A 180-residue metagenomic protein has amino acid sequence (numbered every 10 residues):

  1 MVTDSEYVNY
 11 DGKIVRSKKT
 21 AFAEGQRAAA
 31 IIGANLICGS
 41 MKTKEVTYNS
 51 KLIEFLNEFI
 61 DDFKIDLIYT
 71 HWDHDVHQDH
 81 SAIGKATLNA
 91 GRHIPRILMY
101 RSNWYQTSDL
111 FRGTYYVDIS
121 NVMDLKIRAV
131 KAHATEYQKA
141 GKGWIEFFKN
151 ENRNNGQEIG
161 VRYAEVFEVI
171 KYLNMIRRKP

Functional and structural regions predicted by a protein language model:
M1-K64, R92-H93, V169: Active-site rim/loop-helix segments in enzyme catalytic domains that contact anionic ligands
S5-N9, K44, H74-H80, Y105-T107: Active-site environment of divalent metal-dependent phosphoester hydrolases
Y10-G12, Y48-S50, H80-S81, D109-F111 (+1 more regions): Short, well-ordered secondary-structure micro-motifs
R16, G84-L88, Y116: Glycine-rich, phosphate-binding/catalytic loops in enzymes
K18-A21, Q78, S120: Active-site metal-coordination segments of metallo-dependent hydrolases
E24-R27, K51-E58, A82, A86 (+3 more regions): Alpha-helical elements of Rossmann-like donor-binding domains used by nucleotide-donor carbohydrate transfer enzymes
R27-I32, L67, I94, S102-P180: The feature marks non-catalytic terminal segments
L56-N103: Active-site adenylate/phosphate-handling loop in enzymes that bind or generate adenylated species
